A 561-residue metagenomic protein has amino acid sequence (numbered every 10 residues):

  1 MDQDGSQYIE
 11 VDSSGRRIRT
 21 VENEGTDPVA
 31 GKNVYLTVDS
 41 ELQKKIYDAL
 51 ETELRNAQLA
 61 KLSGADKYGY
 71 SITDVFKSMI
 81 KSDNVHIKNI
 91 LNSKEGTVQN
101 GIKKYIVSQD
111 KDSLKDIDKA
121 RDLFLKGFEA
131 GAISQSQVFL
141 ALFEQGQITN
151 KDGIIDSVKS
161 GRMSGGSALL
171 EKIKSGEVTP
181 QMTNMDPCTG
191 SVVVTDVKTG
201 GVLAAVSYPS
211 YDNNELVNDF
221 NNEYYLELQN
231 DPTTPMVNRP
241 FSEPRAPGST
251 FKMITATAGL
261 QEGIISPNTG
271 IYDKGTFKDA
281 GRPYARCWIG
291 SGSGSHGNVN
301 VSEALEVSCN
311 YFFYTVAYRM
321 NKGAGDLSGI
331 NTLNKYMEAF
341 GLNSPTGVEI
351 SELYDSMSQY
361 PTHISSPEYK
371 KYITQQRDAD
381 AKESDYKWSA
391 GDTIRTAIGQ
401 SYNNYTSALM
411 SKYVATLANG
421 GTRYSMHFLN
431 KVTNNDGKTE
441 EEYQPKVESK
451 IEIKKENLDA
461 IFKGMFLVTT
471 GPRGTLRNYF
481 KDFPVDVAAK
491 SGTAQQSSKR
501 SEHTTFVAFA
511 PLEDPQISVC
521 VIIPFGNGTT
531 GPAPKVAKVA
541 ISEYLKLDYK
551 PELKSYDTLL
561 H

Functional and structural regions predicted by a protein language model:
M1, L50-L54, L417, V536-Y544: Short amphipathic C-terminal alpha-helix that caps PH/PH-like domains
Y8-V29, V38, R55, G64-V521 (+2 more regions): Beta-lactam-recognizing serine transpeptidase/beta-lactamase-like catalytic domain environment
K32-L42: Conserved beta-strand/loop elements of the cytosolic catalytic core of P-type E1-E2 ATPases, chiefly in the P-domain
A57-L59, L547-D548: Short arginine-rich
T439-K446, K538-H561: Short, gly/Ser/Thr-rich active-site loops of penicillin-recognizing serine hydrolases
